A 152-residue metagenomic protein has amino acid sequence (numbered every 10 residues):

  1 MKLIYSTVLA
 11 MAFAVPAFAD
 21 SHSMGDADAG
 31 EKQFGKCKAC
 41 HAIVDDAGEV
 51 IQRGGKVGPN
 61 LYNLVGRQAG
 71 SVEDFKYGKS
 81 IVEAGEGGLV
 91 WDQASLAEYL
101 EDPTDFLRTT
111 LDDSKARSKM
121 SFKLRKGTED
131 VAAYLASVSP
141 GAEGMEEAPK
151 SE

Functional and structural regions predicted by a protein language model:
M1-I4: Positively charged n-region of N-terminal signal peptides that target proteins for export
S6-P16: Bacterial N-terminal signal peptides
V15-F34, V44-I51, V57, E152: Electrostatic cytochrome c docking/interface patches
K32-I43, P59-N63, S95-E101, S118-S121 (+1 more regions): C-type cytochrome heme c attachment motif
G48-E73: N-terminal, post-signal-peptide region of Sec/Tat-exported proteins
G48-Q52, E73-D92, E101-T128: Axial heme c-ligation environment in periplasmic c-type cytochrome domains
A69, T104-R108, P140-E143: Generic structural signal for secondary-structure transition and capping sites
V138-E152: Short, low-complexity, Pro/Ser/Thr/Gly-rich segments in the mature regions of secreted, periplasmic
